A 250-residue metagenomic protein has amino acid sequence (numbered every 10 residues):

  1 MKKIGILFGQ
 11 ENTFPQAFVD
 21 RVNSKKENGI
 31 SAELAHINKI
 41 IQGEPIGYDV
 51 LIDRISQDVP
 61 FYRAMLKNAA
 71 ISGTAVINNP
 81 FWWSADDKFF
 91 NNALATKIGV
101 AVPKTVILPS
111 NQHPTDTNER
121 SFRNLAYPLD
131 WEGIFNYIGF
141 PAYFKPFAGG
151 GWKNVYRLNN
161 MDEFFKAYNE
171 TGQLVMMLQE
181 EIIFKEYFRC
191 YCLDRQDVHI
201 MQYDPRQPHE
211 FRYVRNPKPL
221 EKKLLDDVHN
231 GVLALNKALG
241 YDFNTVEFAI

Functional and structural regions predicted by a protein language model:
K2-F8, A70-G73, F81-F188, P217-N230: Active-site nucleotide/adenylate-binding loops and adjacent lid/helix of ATP-dependent enzymes
G9-S121: Conserved N-proximal alpha/beta basic substrate-recognition cap immediately N-terminal to, or forming the N-lobe
E11-T13, Q57-D58, W83, A148-G150 (+3 more regions): Short, solvent-exposed loop/turn segments at secondary-structure junctions
L51, Y143, T245: Generic enzyme active-site microenvironment
V100, R195, G240-F243: Coil-to-beta-strand transition motifs
R157, C192, F248-I250: Conserved hydrophobic "DFG−1" position in protein kinase catalytic cores
A167, M177-Q179, Y187-D204, T245-V246: Beta-strand scaffold of nucleotide-dependent catalytic cores
H209-I250: A long amphipathic alpha-helix within ATP-dependent nucleotide-binding catalytic cores
